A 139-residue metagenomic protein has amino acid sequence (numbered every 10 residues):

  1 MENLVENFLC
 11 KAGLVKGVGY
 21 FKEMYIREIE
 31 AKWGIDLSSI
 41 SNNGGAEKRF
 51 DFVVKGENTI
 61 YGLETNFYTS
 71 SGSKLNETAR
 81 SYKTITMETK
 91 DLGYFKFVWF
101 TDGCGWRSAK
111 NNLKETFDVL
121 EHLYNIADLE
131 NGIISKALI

Functional and structural regions predicted by a protein language model:
M1-L14: Interdomain/boundary linker segments immediately adjacent to catalytic/signaling cores
K11-G44: A short acidic/basic microdomain associated with nuclease active sites
G13-G17, G93, L120: Glycine-centered loop/turn motif at secondary-structure junctions
S39-S41, R49-D51, T86-M87: Generic recognition of flexible, low-complexity loop/linker segments
G45-G62: Active-site beta-strand-loop-beta-strand hairpin of nuclease catalytic cores that positions key catalytic residues
T59-Y68, K136-I139: Electropositive, surface-exposed helix/loop patches at the edges of structured domains that serve as adaptable
N66-K110: Catalytic cores of nucleic-acid endonucleases
V98-I139: Domain-level recognition of nuclease-like catalytic cores that cleave nucleotide substrates
